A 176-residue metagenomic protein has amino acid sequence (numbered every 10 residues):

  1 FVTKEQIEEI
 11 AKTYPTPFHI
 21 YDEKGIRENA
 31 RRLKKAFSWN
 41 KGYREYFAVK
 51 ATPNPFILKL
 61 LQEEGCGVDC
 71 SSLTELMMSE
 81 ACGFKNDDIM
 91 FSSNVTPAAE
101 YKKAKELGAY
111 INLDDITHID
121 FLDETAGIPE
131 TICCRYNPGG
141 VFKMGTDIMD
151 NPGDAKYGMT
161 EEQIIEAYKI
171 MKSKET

Functional and structural regions predicted by a protein language model:
F1-Y110, I116-E130, I165, K169 (+1 more regions): A charged N-terminal "starter" segment
T125, P138-T176: Active-site loop/helix belt of alpha/beta enzymes
T131-N137: ATP-grasp fold ATP-binding core
